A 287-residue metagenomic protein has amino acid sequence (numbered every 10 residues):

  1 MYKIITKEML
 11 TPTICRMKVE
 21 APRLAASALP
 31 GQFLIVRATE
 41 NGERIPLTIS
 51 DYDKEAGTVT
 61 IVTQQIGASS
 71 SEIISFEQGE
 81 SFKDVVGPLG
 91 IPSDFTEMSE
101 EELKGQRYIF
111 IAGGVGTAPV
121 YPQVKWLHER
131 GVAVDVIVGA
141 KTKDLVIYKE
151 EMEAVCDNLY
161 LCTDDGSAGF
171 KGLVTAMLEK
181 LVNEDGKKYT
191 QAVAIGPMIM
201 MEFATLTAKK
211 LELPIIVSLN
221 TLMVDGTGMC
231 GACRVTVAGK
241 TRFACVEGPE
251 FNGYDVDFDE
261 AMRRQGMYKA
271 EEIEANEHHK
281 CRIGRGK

Functional and structural regions predicted by a protein language model:
M1-E80: Ferredoxin-reductase
R23, E40, K141-T142, T221-M223 (+1 more regions): Glycine-rich beta-alpha junction loops
V36, D84-V85, V235: A generic structural signal for residues embedded in beta-strands
T39, G87-P88, A238: Short, surface-exposed secondary-structure boundary micro-motifs
G42-D51, L89-E100, C245: Short, Lys/Arg- and Gly-enriched loop/turn segments at beta-strand edges
S71-V224: FNR/FR-type flavoprotein reductase catalytic core
P119, M198-I199, N220-E250, H279-R285: Local cysteine-cluster metal-coordination motifs and their immediate loop/turn environment, predominantly Fe-S cluster
F243-E247, F251-K287: Short Fe-S-cluster ligation motifs
